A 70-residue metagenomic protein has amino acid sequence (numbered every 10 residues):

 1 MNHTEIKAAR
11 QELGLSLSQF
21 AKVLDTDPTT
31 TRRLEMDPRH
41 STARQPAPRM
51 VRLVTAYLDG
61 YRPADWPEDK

Functional and structural regions predicted by a protein language model:
M1-E12: A short, Lys/Arg-rich alpha-helix, primarily the initiator
Q19-A21: Short alpha-helical "recognition helix" segments of helix-turn-helix
D25-A43: Recognition helix of helix-turn-helix/homeodomain-like DNA-binding domains that insert into the DNA major groove
P38-A56: Short, basic-rich loop-to-helix N-cap that marks the start of a DNA-contacting helix
T55-K70: Short C-terminal boundary/hinge segments that cap the last helix of small helical domains
